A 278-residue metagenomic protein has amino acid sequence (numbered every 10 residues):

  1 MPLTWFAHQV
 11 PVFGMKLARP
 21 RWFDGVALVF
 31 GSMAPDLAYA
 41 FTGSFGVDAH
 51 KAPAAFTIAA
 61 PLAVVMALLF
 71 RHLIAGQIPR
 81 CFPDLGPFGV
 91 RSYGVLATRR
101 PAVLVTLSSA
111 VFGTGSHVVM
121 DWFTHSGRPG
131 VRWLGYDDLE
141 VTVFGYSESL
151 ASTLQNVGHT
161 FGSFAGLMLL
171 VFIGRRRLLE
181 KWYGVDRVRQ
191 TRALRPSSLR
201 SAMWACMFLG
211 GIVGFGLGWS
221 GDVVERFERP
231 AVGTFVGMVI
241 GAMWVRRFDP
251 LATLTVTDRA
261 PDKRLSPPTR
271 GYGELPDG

Functional and structural regions predicted by a protein language model:
M1-G278: N-terminal membrane-targeting hydrophobic helices
